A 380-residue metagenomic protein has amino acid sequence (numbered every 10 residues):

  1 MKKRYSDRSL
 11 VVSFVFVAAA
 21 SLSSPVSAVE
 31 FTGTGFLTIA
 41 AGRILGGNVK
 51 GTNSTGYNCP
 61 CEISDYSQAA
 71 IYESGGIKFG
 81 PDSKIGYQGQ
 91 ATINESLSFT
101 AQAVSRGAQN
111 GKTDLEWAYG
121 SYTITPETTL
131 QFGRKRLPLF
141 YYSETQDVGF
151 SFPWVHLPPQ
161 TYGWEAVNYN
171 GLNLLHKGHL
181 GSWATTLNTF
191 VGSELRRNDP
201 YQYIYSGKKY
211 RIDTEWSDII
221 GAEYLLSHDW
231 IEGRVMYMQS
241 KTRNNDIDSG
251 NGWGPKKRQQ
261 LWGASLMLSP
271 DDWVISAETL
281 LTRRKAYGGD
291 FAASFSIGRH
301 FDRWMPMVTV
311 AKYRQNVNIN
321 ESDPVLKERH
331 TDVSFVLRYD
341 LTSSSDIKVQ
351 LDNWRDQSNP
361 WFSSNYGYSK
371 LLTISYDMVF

Functional and structural regions predicted by a protein language model:
K2-V12: Bacterial N-terminal signal peptides that target proteins for export
A18, S23-P25: N-terminal signal peptide c-region/cleavage motif recognized by signal peptidases
A28-S67: Transmembrane beta-strand segments of Gram-negative outer membrane beta-barrel proteins
E30, P60-C61, I124-L130, E165-W304: Signature for the C-terminal beta-barrel architecture of outer-membrane proteins
E30-T32, A40, S74-E194, L225-H228 (+3 more regions): Outer membrane beta-barrel
I63-Q68, N94-T100, R106, V148-H156 (+6 more regions): Flexible, solvent-exposed coil segments and beta strand-coil junctions, predominantly the extracellular/periplasmic
F79-I85, K112-E116, A166-N170, W216-I220 (+4 more regions): Residues that define the transmembrane beta-barrel architecture of outer-membrane proteins
S121-T123, S143-T145, V235-F380: Outer-membrane beta-barrel pore domains
